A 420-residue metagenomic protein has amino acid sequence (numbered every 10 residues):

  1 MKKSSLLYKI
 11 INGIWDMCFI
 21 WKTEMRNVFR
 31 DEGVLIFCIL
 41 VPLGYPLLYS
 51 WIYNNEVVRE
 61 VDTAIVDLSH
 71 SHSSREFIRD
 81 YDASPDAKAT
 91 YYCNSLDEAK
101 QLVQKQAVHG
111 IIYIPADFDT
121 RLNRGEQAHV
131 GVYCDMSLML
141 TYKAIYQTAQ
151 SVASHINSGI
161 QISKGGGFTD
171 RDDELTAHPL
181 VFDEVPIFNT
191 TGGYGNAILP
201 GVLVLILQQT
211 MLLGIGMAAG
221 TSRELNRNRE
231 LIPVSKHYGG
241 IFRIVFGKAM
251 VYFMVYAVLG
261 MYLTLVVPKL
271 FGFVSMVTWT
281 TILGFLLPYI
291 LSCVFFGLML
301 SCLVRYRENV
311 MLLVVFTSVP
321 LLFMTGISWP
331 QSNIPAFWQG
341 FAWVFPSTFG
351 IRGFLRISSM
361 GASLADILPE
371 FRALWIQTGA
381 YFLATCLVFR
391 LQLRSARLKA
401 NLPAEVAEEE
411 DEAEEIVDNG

Functional and structural regions predicted by a protein language model:
M1-N196, L391, R397-G420: Extracytoplasmic/periplasmic domains immediately adjacent to an N-terminal transmembrane anchor in multi-pass membrane
I14, C18-K22, N196, H237-M250 (+5 more regions): Alpha-helical membrane-protein architecture signal
F29, Y238, L303-Y306: Helix-loop interface residues and adjacent transmembrane-helix termini in multi-pass membrane transporters, primarily
E32-G33, F242, E308: Residues that define the loop-to-transmembrane-helix transition and helix capping in multi-pass membrane transporters
F37-C38, P200, F246-G247, V310-L313 (+1 more regions): Hydrophobic core positions of alpha-helical segments in small-molecule transporters and transporter systems
C38-I39, N196-A197, F316-T317, A342: Hydrophobic alpha-helical transmembrane segments of integral membrane proteins, especially lipid-exposed positions
G44-L47, V185-P268: Hydrophobic alpha-helical transmembrane segments of multi-pass membrane transport proteins
L48-Y49, Y91, M254, Y262-V266 (+1 more regions): Membrane-spanning alpha-helical segments of multipass transporters and channels
